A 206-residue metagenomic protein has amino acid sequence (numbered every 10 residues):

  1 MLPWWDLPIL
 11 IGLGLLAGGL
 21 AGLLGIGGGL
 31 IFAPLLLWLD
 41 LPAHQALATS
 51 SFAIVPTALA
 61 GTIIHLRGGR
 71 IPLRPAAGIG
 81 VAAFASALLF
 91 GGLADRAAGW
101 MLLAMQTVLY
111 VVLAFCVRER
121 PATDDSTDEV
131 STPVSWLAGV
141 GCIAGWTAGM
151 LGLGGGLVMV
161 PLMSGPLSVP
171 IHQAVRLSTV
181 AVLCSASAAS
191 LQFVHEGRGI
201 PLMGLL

Functional and structural regions predicted by a protein language model:
M1-A17, L35-H44, I63-M150, V160 (+3 more regions): Juxtamembrane transmembrane-helix boundary motif
L16-L30, L167-S168: Single transmembrane alpha-helix segments in multi-pass membrane proteins
L24-F32, G152-L162: Transmembrane helix boundary and interhelical junction motifs in multipass membrane proteins
I31-F32, S51, A58, G80 (+1 more regions): Hydrophobic alpha-helical segments typical of transmembrane helices and their membrane-interface/capping positions
A43-A48, V175-T179: Small-residue hotspots at the loop-to-helix junctions and early N-terminal turns of transmembrane alpha-helices
S50-I54, S178-V182, G204-L205: Short hydrophobic/aromatic, small-residue-rich stretches within specific transmembrane helices of secondary active
I54-V55, L59-T62, G80-L88, L183 (+1 more regions): Hydrophobic/small/kink-forming positions within alpha-helical transmembrane segments of polytopic membrane proteins
V112-F115, Q173-S190: Hydrophobic alpha-helical transmembrane segments of multi-pass integral membrane proteins, especially transporters
